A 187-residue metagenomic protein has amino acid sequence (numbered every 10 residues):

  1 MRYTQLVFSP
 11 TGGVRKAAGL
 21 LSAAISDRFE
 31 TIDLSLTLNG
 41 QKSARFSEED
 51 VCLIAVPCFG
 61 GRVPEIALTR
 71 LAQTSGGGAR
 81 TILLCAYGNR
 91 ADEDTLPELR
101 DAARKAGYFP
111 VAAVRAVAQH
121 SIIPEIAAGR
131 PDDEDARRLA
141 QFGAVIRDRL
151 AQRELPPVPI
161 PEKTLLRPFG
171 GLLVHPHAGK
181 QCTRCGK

Functional and structural regions predicted by a protein language model:
R2-Q5, T11-L36, K42-L172: FMN-binding flavodoxin-like domain, especially the glycine-rich phosphate-binding loop
L6-V7, R184: Conserved SAM-binding loop
P176-K187: Cysteine-centered iron-sulfur cluster-binding motifs in ferredoxin-type domains/subunits of redox enzymes
